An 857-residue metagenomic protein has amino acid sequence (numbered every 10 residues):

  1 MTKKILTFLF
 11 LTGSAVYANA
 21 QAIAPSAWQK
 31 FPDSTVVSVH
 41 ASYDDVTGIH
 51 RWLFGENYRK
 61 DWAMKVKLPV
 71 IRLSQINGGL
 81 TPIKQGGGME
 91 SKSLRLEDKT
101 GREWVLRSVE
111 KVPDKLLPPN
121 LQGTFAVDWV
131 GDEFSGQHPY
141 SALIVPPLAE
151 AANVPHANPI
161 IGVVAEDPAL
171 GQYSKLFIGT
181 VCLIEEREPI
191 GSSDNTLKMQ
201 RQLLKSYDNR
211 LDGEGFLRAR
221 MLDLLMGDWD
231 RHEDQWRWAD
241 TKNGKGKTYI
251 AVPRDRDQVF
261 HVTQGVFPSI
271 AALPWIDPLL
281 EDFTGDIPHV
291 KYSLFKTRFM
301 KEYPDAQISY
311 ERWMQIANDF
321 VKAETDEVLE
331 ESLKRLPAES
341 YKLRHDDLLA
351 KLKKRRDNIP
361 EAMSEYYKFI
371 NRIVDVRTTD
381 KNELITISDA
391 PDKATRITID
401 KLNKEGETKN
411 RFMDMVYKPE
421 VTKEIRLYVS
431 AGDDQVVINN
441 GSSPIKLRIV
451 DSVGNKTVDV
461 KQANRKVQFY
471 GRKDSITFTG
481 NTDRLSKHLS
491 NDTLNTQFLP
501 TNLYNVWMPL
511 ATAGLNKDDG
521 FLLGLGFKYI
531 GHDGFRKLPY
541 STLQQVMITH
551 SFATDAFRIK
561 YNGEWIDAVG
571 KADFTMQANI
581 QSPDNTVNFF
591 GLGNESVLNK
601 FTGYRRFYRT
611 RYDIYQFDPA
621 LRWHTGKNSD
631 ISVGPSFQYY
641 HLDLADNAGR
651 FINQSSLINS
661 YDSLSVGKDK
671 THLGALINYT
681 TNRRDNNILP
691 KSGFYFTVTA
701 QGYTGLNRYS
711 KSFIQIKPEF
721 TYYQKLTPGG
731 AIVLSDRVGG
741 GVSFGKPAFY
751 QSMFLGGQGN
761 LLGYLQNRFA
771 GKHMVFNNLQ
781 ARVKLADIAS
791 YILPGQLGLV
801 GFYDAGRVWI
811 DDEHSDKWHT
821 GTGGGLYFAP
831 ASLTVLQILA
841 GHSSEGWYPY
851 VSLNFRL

Functional and structural regions predicted by a protein language model:
P69-Q200, G227-D228, K247-L294, V416: Conserved ATP-binding subdomain of kinase catalytic cores across diverse folds
F134-S135, D240-D414, P419-R426, G432 (+3 more regions): C-terminal catalytic region of ATP-dependent kinase domains
Q264, I438-N439, V450, K456-K571 (+6 more regions): Outer-membrane beta-barrel initiation region
N502, K560, F589-F590, K600-F607 (+3 more regions): C-terminal outer-membrane beta-barrel translocator/porin domains of Gram-negative envelope proteins and their
W507-L515, L538-F552, G563, F694-L706 (+5 more regions): Transmembrane beta-strand segments that form the barrel wall of outer-membrane beta-barrel proteins
L515-D519, Y529-G531, I548-T554, D567 (+11 more regions): Transmembrane beta-strands of outer-membrane beta-barrel pores
H550-F617, G740-Q758, Y764, E845-N854: Outer-membrane beta-barrel translocator/channel fold
L676-I677, L826-F828, G846-L857: Outer-membrane beta-barrel "beta-signal"
